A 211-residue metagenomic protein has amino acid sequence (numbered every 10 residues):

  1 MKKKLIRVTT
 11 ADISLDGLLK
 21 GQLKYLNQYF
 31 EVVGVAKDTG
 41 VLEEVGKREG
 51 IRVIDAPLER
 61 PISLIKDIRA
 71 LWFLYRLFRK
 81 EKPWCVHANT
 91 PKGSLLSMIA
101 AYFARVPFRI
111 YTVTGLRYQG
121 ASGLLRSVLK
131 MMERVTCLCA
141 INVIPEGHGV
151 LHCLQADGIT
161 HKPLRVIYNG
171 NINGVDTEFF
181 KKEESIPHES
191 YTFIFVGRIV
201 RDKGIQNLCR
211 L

Functional and structural regions predicted by a protein language model:
M1-K3, G46, E178-T192: Nucleotide-sugar donor-binding and catalytic loop/hinge architecture of NDP-sugar-dependent glycosyltransferases
K2-T9, A101-L116, E133, I144: Active-site proximal beta-strand in glycosyltransferases
R7-K66, C153, L164-V166: N-terminal strand-loop element at the rim of the active site of nucleotide-sugar-dependent glycosyltransferases
T10, N169-G170, F195-V200: Conserved donor-binding loops in enzymes that form glycosidic bonds
D16-G21, Y191, F195-L211: A conserved mid-protein helix/loop that constitutes part of the nucleotide-sugar donor-binding site
D16-K20, I65-W72, P107-F108, R117-C139: Nucleotide-sugar donor phosphate/pyrophosphate-binding loop at the beta->alpha transition of glycosyltransferases
I54-D55, R134-K182: Donor nucleotide-sugar binding/catalytic pocket of nucleotide-sugar-dependent glycosyltransferases
A88-S94: Short His-centered aromatic/hydrophobic patch
